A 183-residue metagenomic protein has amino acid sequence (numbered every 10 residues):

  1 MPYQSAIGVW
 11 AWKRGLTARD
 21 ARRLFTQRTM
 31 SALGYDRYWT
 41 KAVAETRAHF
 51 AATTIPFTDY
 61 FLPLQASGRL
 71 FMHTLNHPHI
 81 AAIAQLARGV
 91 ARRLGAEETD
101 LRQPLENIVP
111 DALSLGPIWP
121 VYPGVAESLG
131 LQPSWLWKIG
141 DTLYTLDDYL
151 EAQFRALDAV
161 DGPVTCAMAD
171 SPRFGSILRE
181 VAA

Functional and structural regions predicted by a protein language model:
M1-A183: Extracellular glycan-modifying ectodomains
